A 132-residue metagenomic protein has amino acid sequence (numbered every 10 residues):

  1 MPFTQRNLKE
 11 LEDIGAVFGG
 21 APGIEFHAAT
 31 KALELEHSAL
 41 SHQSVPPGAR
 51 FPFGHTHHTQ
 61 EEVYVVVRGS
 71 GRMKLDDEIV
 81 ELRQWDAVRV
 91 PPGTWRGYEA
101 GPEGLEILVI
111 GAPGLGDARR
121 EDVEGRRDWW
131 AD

Functional and structural regions predicted by a protein language model:
M1-S38, P47, R120-D132: A short, N-terminal "cap"/entry segment at the start of jelly-roll beta-barrel domains of the cupin/DSBH fold
G20, G97-D132: Double-stranded beta-helix
T30-A32, P52-H57, E99-A100: Short histidine-centered beta-strand/loop micro-motifs that create catalytic or ligand/metal-coordination sites
E34-S38, P46-F51, S70, I79 (+1 more regions): Short, charged/polar surface micro-motifs in flexible loops or helix N-caps
H42-P46, T56-K74: Short, conserved beta-strand element in jelly-roll/cupin
F53, M73-K74, V90, R96-P102: Short beta-strand His + acidic residue motifs that chelate non-heme Fe in jelly-roll/DSBH and cupin folds
T59, E78, T94, E103-G104: A generic "binding-loop/recognition-motif" signal
D77-G93: Short acidic-glycine-tyrosine-enriched beta hairpin
